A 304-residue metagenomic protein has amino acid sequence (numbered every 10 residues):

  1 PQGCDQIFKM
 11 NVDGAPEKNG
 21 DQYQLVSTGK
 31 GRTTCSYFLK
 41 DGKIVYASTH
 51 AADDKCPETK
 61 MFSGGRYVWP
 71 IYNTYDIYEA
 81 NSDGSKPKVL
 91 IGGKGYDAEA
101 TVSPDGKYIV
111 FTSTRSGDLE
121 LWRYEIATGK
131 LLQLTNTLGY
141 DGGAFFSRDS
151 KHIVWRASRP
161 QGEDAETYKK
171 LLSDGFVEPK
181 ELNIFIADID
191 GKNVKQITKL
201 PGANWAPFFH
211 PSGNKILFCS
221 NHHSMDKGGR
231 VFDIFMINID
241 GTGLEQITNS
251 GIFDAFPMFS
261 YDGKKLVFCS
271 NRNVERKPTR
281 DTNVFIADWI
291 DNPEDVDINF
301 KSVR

Functional and structural regions predicted by a protein language model:
P1-I7, S27-T33, A47-I77, I91-D97 (+7 more regions): A flexible loop/linker signature enriched in serine peptidases of the S9 family
Q2, V12, K40-K43: Short, solvent-exposed loop/edge-beta patches enriched in aromatic
D5, S85-K88, K107, L119 (+8 more regions): Glycine-centered loop/turn positions within well-structured domains that cap or flank conserved ligand/cofactor-binding
N11-R32, A80-Y96, Y124-Y140, F176 (+3 more regions): Multi-bladed beta-propeller domains
L39-D41, P104-D105, R148-D149, P211-S212 (+1 more regions): Residue-level detector of Asp-centered blade-edge/turn motifs that repeat once per structural unit in beta-propeller
I44-V45, I109, I153, I216 (+1 more regions): Hydrophobic beta-strand positions that form the internal "hydrophobic ladder" of WD40/Gbeta-like beta-propeller blades
M258-R304: Blade-level signature of beta-propeller repeat domains, shared across WD40, Kelch, NHL, RCC1 and BNR/Asp-box propellers
